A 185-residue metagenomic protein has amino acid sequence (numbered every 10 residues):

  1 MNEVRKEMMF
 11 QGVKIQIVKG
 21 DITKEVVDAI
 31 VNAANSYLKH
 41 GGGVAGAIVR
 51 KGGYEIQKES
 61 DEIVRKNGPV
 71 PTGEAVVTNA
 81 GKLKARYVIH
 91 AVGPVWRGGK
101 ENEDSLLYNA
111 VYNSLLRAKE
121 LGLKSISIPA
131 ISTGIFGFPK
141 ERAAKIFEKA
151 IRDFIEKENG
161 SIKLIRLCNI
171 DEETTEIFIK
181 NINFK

Functional and structural regions predicted by a protein language model:
M1-L121: Glycine-/small-residue-enriched capping loops at alpha/beta junctions
V95-K185: Phosphate/ribose-phosphate-bearing ligand recognition and processing surfaces, centered on ADP-ribose/NAD(+/P+) systems
